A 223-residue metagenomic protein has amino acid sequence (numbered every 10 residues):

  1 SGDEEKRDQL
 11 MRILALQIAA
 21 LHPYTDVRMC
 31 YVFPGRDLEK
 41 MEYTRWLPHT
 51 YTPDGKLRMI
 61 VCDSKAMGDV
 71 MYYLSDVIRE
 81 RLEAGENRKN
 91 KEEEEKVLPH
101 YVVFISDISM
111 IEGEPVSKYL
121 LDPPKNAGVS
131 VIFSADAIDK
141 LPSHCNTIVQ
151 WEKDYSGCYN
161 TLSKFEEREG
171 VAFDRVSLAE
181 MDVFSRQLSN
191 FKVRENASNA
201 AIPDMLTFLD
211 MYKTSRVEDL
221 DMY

Functional and structural regions predicted by a protein language model:
S1-Y223: Accessory regions of macromolecular translocation/handling assemblies
